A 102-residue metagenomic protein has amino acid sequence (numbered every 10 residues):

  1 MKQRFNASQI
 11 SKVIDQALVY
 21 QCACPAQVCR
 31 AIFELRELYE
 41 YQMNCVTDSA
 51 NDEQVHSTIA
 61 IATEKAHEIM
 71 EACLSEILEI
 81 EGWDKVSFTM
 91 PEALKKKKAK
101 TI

Functional and structural regions predicted by a protein language model:
M1-K2, I102: Intrinsically disordered, low-complexity linkers and terminal tails enriched in Pro/Gly and often acidic or mixed-charge
K2-Q42: N-terminal acidic leader/helix
S8-S11, S49, S57, S75 (+1 more regions): Generic serine detector
Q16-R30, T47-K65, I69: Non-transmembrane, amphipathic alpha-helical segments
A17, Q42-A50, I77, E81: Secondary-structure edge/capping motif, primarily at the C-terminal ends of alpha-helices and the immediately following
A60-I102: Amphipathic alpha-helical binding modules
